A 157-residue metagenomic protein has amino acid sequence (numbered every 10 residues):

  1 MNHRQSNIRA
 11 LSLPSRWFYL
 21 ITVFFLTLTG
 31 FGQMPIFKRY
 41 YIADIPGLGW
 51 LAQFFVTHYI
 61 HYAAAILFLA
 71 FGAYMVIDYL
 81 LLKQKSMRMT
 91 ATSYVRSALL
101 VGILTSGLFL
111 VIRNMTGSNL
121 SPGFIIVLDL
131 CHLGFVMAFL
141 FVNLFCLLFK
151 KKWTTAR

Functional and structural regions predicted by a protein language model:
M1-R157: Membrane-embedded alpha-helical bundles that constitute the cytochrome b-like, heme-associated redox core of multi-pass
